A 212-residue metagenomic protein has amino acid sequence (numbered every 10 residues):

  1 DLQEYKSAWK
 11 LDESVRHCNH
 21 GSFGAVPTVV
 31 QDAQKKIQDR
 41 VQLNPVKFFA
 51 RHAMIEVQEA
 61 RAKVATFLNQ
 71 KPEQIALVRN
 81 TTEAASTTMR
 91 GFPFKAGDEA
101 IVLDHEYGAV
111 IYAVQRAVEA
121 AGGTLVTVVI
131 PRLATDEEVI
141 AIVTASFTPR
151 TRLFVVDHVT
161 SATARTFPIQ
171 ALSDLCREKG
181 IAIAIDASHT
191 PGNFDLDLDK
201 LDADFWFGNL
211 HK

Functional and structural regions predicted by a protein language model:
D1-K212: Pyridoxal 5′-phosphate
